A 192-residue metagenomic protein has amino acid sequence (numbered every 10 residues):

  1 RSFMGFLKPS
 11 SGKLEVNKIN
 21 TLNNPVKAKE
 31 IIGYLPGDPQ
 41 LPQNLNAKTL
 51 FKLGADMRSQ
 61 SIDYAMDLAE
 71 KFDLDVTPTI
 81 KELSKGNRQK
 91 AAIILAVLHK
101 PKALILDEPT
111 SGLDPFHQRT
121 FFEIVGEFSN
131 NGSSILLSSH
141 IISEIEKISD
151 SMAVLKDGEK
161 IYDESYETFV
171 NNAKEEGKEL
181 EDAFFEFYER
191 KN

Functional and structural regions predicted by a protein language model:
M4: Helix-to-loop junction immediately C-terminal to a conserved catalytic motif
G12-N23, K27-A28: Conserved ABC transporter NBD signature motif
A65-S84: Conserved ABC nucleotide-binding domain
I93: Hydrophobic anchor residue at the start of the ABC signature
L104-E108: Catalytic Walker B motif of ABC-type/P-loop ATPase nucleotide-binding domains
Q118-N131: Helical segment within the ABC ATPase nucleotide-binding domain
